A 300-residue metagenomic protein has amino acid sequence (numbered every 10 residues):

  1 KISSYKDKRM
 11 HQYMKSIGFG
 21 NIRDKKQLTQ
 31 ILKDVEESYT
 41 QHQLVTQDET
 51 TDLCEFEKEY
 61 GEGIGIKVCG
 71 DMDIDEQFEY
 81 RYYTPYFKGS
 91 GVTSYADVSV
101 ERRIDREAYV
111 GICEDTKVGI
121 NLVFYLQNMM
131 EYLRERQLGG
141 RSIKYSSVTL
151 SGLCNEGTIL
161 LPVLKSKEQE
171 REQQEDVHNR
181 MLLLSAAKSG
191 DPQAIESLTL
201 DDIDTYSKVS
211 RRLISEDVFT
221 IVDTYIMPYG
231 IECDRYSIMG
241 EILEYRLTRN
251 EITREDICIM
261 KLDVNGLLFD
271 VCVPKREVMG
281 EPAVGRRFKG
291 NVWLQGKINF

Functional and structural regions predicted by a protein language model:
K1-T51: N-terminal alpha-helical "arm" segments
D48-G230: Long, hydrophobic alpha/beta structural blocks
I120-Y125, M130-Q137, K165-S166, E170 (+3 more regions): Beta-strand/loop nucleic-acid-binding surfaces
R249-K261: Short aromatic-glycine-enriched beta-strand elements
W293-F300: Short, Lys/Arg- and Gly-enriched loop/turn segments at beta-strand edges
